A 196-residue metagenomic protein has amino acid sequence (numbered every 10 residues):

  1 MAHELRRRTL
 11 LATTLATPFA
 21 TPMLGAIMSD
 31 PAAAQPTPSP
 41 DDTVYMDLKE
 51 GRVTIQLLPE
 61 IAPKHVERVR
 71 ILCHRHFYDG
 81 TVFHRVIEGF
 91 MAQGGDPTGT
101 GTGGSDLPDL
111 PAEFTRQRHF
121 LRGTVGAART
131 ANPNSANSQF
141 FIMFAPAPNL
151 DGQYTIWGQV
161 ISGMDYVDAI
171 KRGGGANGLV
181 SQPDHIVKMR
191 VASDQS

Functional and structural regions predicted by a protein language model:
A2-S196: Cyclophilin-like peptidyl-prolyl cis-trans isomerases
